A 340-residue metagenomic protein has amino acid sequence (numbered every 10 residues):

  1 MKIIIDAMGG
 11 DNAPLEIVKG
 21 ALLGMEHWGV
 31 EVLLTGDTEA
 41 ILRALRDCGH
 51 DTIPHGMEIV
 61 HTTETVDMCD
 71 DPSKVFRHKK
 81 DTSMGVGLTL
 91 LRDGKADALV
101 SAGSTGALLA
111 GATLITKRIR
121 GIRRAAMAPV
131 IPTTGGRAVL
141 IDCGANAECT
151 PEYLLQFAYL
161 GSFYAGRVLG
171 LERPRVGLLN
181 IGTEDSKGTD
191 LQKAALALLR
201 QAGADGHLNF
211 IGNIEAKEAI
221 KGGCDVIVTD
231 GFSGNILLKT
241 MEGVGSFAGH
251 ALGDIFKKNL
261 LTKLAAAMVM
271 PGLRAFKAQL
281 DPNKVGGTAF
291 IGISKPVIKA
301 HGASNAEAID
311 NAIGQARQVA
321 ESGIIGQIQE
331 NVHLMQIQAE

Functional and structural regions predicted by a protein language model:
M1-I5, D11-L15, L42-R43, C48 (+3 more regions): N-terminal charge/polar-biased segments
I3-L15, A145-L155, K299-S304: Short, glycine-rich nucleotide/cofactor-binding loops
L15-E16, G24, W28-L33, T38-E39 (+2 more regions): Glycine-rich phosphate/diphosphate-binding loop of Rossmann-like nucleotide-binding domains
E16-M68: N-terminal glycine-rich anion-binding loop in soluble enzyme alpha/beta folds
A21, S101-R123, L191, M241-E242: Short Gly/Thr/Asp-enriched flexible loops that form oxyanion-binding sites at enzyme active sites
H50-A96: Phosphate/nucleotide-donor binding subsite
T113-M127, P132-L140, G223-I227, G231-E340: Glycine-rich phosphate/nucleotide-binding loop
